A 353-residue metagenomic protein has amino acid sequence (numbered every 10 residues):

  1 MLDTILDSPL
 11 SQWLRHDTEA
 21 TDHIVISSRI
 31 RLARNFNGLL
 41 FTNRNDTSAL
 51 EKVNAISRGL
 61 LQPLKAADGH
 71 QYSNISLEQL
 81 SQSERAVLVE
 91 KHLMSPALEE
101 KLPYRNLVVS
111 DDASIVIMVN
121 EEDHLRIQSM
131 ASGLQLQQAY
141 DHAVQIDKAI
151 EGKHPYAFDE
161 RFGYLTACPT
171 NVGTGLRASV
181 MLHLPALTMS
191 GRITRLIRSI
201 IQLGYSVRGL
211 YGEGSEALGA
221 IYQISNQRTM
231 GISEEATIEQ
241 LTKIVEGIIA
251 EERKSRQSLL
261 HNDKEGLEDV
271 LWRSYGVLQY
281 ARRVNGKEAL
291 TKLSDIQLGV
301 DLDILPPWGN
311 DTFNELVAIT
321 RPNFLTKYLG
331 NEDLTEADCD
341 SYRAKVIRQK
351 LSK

Functional and structural regions predicted by a protein language model:
M1-R161, L176, S190, R195-I197 (+1 more regions): Long, Pro/Ser/Thr-rich low-complexity/intrinsically disordered regulatory tracts in eukaryotic proteins
G163-V180: Conserved phosphate/anionic-ligand binding catalytic regions in large, soluble enzymes, centered on
V180-A186: Alpha-helical support elements that line or immediately flank enzyme active sites and cofactor-binding pockets
